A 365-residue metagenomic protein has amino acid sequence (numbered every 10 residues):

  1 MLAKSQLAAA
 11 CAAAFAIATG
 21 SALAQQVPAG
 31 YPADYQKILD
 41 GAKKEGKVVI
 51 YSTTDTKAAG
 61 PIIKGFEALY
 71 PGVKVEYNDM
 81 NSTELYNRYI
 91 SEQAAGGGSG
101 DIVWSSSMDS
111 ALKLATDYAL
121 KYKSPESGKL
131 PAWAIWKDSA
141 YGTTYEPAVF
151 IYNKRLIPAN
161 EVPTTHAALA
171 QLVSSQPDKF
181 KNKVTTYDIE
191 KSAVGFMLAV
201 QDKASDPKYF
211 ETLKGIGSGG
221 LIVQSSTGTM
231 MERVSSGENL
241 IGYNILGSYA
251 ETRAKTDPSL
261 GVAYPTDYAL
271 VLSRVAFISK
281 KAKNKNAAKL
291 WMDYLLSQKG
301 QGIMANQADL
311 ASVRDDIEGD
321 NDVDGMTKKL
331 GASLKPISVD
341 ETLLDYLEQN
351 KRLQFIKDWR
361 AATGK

Functional and structural regions predicted by a protein language model:
M1-A10: Bacterial N-terminal signal peptides that target proteins for export
T19-A24: Sec/Tat signal peptide C-region and signal peptidase I cleavage site
V27-Q36, K43-P61: Extracytoplasmic "Venus flytrap"
Y31, K335-K365: Conserved C-terminal helix/tail region of periplasmic/extracytoplasmic solute-binding proteins
S52-K64, V75-I90, G98-E238: Extracytoplasmic ligand-binding site segments that recognize negatively charged/polar headgroups
M108-L114, L240-S259: A ligand-binding cleft/hinge motif common to bilobed small-molecule-binding domains
V149-L156, L198-Q201, L272-N284, I303-M304: A bilobed periplasmic-binding-protein/Venus flytrap-type ligand-binding module shared by bacterial periplasmic
R274, S279-D340: Mature extracytoplasmic/periplasmic domains
